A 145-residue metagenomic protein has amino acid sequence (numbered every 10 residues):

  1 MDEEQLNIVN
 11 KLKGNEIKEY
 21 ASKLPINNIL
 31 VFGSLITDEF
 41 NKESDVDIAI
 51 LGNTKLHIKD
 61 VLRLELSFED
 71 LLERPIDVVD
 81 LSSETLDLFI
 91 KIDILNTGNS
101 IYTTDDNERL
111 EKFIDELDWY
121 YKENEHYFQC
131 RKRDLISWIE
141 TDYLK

Functional and structural regions predicted by a protein language model:
M1-L24, T37-D38, K55-K145: Catalytic core of pol beta-like nucleotidyltransferases
I26-L35: Short gly/ser-rich loop at a beta-strand->alpha-helix junction or flexible surface loop bordering the NTP-binding
L30, D47, D77-V79: A structural signal for isolated positions on well-ordered beta-strands in alpha/beta enzyme cores
N41-S44: Short glycine/proline-enriched turns and hinge-like loops at secondary-structure junctions
A49-L51: Short hydrophobic/aromatic beta-strand micro-patches that form the beta-sheet surface supporting nucleotide- or nucleic
